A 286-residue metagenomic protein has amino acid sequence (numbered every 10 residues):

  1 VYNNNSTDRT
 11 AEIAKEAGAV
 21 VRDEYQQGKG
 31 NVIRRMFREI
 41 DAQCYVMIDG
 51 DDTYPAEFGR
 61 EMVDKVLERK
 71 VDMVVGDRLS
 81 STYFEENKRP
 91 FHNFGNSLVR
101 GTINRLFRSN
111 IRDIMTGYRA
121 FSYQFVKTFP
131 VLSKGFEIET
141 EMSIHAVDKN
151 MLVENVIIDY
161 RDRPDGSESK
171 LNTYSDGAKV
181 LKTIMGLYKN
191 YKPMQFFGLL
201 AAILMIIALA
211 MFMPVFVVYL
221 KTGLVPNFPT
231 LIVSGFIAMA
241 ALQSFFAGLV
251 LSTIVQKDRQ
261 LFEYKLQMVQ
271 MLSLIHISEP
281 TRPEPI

Functional and structural regions predicted by a protein language model:
N3-A11: A conserved acidic beta->alpha catalytic loop
N5, G18-G30, T53: Short, acidic/glycine-rich phosphate-metal binding loop used to engage nucleotide
E16-G18, K149: Short, structured coil segments at secondary-structure junctions
E24-E39, C44-M47, A56-F136, T140 (+2 more regions): Acceptor/aglycone-binding surface of glycosyltransferases and processive sugar-polymer synthases
T140-G166: Short, non-transmembrane cytosolic segments of multipass membrane proteins
D176-F196: Membrane-helix boundary/interface segments in integral membrane proteins
P193-L274: Membrane-embedded multi-pass helical conduit in multi-pass membrane proteins, especially envelope-biosynthetic
I275-I286: Single conserved hydrophobic/aromatic residue that forms the stacking wall/gate of nucleotide- or nucleobase-binding
